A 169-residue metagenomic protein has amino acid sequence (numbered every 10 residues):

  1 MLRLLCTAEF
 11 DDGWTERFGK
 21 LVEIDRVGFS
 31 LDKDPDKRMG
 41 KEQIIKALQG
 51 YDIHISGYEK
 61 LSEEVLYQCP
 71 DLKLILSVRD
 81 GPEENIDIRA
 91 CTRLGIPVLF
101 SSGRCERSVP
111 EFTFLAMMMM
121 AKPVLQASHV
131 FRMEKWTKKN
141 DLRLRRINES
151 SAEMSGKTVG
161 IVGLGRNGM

Functional and structural regions predicted by a protein language model:
M1-Y51: N-terminal glycine-/charge-rich "phosphate-binding" loop or analogous flexible N-terminal tail
V27-S30, V78-R79, I96-R107: Short beta->alpha connector loops at strand-helix junctions that form conserved, small/polar/Pro-enriched
A47-L48, L66-C69, M154: A short, aliphatic-rich alpha-helical micro-motif
L72-N85: ADP-ribose/adenylate-binding Rossmann-like module
E83-I96: Rossmann-fold NAD(P)-binding glycine/threonine-rich loop
L94, S101-T158: Phosphate-binding beta-alpha-beta segment of Rossmann-like dinucleotide-binding domains, i.e., the NAD(P)
G160-G163: Conserved N-terminal Rossmann-fold NAD(P)-binding element of oxidoreductases
N167: Hydrophobic/small residue at the entry helix of a nucleotide-binding pocket
